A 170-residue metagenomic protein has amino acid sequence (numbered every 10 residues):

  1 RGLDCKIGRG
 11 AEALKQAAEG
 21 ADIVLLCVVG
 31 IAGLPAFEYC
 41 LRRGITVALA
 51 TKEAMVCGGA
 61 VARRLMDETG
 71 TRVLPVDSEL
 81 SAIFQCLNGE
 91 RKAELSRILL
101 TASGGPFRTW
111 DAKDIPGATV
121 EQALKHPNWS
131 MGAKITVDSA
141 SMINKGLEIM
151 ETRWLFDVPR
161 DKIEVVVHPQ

Functional and structural regions predicted by a protein language model:
R1, E12, V29, K52-M55 (+2 more regions): Short, ordered loop/turn segments at secondary-structure junctions
L3-D22, V28-G33: A structured beta-alpha segment of the ubiquitous adenosine-cofactor-binding alpha/beta core
I7-G10, L25-L26, L49-A50, V73-D77 (+2 more regions): General beta-strand structural signal in soluble alpha/beta enzymes
I31-R43, K52-R72: Rossmann-fold NAD(P)-binding glycine/threonine-rich loop
V61-L74, L87-R97: Basic phosphate/pyrophosphate-binding loop/patch that engages nucleotide-derived ligands
A82-N144: Conserved anion/nucleotide-ligand pocket segment
T136-Q170: Substrate-binding/catalytic subdomain of NAD(P)-dependent oxidoreductase enzymes
